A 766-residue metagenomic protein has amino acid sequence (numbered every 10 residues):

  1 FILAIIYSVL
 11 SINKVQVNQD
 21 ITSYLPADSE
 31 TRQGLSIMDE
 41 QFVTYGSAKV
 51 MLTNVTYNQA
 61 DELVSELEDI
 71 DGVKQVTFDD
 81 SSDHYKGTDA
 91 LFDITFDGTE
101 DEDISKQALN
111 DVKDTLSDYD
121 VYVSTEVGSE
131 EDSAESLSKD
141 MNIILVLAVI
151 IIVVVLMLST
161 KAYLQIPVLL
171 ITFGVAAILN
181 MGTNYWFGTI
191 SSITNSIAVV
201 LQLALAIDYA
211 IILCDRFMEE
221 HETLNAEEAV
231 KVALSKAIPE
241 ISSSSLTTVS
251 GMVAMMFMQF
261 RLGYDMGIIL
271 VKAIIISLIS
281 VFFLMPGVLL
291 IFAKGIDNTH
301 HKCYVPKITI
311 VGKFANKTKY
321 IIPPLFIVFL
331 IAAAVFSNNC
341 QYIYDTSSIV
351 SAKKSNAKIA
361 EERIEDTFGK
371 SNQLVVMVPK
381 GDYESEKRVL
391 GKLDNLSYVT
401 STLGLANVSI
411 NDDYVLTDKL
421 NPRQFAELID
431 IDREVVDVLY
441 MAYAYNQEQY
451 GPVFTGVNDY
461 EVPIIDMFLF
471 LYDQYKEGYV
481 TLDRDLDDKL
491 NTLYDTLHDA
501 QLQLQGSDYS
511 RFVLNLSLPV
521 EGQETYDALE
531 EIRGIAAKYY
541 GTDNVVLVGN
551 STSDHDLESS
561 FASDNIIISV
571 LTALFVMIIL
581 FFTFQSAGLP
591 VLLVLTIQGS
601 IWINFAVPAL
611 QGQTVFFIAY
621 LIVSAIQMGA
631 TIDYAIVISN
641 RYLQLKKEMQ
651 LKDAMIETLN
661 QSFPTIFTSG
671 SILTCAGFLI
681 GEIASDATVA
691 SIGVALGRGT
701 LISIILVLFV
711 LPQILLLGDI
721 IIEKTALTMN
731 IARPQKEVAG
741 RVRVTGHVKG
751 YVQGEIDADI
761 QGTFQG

Functional and structural regions predicted by a protein language model:
F1-Q19, S23, E100-D345, V520 (+2 more regions): Membrane-embedded transmembrane helical bundles of large multi-pass transporters/channels
I21-P26, E30, Q41-S47, V55 (+1 more regions): Juxtamembrane segments of multi-pass membrane proteins
D28-Q33, E40-Q41, T53-T95, D114 (+3 more regions): Extracytoplasmic
I37, I310-N316, E361-R363: A short amphipathic helical element positioned immediately N-terminal to and/or at the very start of a transmembrane
G46-N54, V64, D79-S138, Q373-K380 (+4 more regions): A short beta-strand structural signal in non-transmembrane regions
G72-Q75, N395-Y398, G541-N544: Glycine-centered tight turns that cap/initiate beta-strands
S347-K353, V378-G381, A500-Q503, N515-Q523 (+3 more regions): Short, contiguous acidic/charged loop-to-helix segments that flank catalytic cores in large enzymes
T367-S371, S397, L493-Y494, L502-D508 (+5 more regions): A structural signal for short secondary-structure junctions
